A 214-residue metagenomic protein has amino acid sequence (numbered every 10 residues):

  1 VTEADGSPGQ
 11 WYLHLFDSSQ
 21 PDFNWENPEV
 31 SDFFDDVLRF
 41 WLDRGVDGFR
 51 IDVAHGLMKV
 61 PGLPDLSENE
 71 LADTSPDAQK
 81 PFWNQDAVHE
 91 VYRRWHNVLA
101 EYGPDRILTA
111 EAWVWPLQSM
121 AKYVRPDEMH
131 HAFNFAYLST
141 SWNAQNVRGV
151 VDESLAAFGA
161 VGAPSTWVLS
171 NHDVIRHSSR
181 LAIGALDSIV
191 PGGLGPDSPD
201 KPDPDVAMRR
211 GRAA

Functional and structural regions predicted by a protein language model:
V1-A214: Active-site and adjacent substrate-binding regions of carbohydrate-active enzymes
